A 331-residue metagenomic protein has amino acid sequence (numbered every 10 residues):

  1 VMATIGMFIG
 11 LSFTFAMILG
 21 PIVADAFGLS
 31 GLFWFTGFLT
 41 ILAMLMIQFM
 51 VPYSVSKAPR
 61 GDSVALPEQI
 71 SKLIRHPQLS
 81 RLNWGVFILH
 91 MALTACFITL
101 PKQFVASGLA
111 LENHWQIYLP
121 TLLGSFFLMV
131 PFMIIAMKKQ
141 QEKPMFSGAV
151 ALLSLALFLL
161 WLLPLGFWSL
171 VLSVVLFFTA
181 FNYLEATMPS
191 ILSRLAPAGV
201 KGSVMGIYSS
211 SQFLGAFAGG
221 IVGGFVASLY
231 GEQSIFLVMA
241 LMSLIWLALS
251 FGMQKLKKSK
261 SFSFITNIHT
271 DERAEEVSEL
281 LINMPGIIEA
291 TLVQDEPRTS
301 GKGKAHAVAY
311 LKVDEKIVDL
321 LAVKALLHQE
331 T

Functional and structural regions predicted by a protein language model:
V1-I5, A198-Y208: Loop-to-transmembrane helix entry/capping segments in MFS-fold secondary transporters and related SLC/MFSD carriers
I5-Q48: Helix-loop-helix hairpin linking two adjacent transmembrane segments in secondary transporters
F38-K57, W246-Q254: C-terminal membrane-cytosol helix-exit motif in multi-pass small-molecule transporters
P52-N83: Juxtamembrane intracellular "pre-TM" segments in multi-pass secondary transporters
I98-N113: Short amphipathic helix-loop junctions that connect adjacent transmembrane helices in Major Facilitator Superfamily/SLC
L128-Q141: Helix-to-loop junctions at the C-terminal end of transmembrane segments in multipass secondary transporters
P144-F158: Structural signature of the two symmetry-related core transmembrane helices
Y183-A196: Intracellular juxtamembrane helix-capping segments at the cytosolic ends of symmetry-related transmembrane helices
